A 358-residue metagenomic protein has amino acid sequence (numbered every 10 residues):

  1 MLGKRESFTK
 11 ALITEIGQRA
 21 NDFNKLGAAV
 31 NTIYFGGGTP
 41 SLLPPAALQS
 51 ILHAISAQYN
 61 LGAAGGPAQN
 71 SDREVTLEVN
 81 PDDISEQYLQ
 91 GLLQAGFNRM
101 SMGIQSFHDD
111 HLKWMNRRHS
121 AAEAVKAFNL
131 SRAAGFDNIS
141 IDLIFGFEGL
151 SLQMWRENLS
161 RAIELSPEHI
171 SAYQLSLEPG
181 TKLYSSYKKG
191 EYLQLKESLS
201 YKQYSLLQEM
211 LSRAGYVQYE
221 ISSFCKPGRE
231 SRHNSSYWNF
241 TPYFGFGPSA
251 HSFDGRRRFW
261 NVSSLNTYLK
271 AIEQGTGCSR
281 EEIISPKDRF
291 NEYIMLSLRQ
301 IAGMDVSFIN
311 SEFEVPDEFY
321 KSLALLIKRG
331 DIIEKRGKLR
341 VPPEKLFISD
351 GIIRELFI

Functional and structural regions predicted by a protein language model:
L2-F23, A28-G62, Q69-F313: C-terminal scaffold of the Radical SAM
V306-S307, F319, E334: Extended hydrophobic-aromatic, low-complexity segments
F313-I327: Short amphipathic alpha-helical interaction segments
I327-G337: A short, conserved structural fragment
K338-P342: Minor-groove-contacting beta-hairpin "wing" of winged helix-turn-helix DNA-binding domains
E344-I358: Short, amphipathic alpha-helical interaction segments positioned at domain boundaries
